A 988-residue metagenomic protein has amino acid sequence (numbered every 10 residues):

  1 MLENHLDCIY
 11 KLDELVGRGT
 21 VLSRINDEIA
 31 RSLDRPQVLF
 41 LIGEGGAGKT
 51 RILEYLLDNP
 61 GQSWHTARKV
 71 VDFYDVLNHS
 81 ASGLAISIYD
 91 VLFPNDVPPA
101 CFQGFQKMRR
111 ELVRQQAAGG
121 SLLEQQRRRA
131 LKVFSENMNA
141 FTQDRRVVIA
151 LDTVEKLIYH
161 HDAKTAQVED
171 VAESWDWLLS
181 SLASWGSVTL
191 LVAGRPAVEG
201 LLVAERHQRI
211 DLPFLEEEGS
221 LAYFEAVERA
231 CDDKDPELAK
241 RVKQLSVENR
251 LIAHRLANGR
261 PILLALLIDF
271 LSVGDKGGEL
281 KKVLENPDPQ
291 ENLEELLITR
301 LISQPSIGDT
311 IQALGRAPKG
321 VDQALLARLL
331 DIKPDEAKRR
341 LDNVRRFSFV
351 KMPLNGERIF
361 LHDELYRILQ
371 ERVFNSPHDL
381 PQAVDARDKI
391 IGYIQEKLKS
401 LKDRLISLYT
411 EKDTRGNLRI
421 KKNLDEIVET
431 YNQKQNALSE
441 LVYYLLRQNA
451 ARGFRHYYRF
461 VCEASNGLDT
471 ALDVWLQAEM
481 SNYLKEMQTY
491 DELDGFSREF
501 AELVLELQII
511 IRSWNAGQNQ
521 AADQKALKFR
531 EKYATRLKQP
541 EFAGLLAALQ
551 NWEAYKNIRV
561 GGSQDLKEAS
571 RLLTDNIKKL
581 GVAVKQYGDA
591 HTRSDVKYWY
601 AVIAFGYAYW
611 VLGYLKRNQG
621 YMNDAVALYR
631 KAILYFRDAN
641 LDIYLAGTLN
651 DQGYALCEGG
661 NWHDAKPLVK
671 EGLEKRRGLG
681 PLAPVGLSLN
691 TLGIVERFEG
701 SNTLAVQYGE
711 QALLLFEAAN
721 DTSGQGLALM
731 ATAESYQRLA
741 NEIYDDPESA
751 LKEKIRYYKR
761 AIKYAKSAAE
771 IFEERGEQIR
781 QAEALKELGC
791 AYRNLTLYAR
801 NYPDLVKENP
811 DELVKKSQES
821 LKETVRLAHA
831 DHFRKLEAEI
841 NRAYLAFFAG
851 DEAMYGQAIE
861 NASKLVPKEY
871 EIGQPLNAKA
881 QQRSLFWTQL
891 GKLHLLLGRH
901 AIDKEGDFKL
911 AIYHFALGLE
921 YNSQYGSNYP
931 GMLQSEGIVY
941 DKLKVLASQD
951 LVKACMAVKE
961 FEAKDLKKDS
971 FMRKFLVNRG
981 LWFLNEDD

Functional and structural regions predicted by a protein language model:
M1-D27, P99-G119: Conserved adenine-nucleotide phosphate-binding loops and their immediately adjacent elements
N4, R51-Y55, G83-I86, A163-F270 (+4 more regions): Alpha-helical sensor/transducer elements of the RecA-like P-loop NTPase core
I42-V71, R195-G200: P-loop NTPase Walker A phosphate-binding motif
L53-E54, E295-E396: C-terminal boundary/linker of central alpha/beta nucleotide-binding cores
H79-Q103, K107-Q115, F134, E225-R229: Conserved NTP-binding/hydrolysis module of P-loop NTPases
N95-V113, K276-Q290, Q370-L438, N449-Y483 (+2 more regions): A eukaryote-biased feature capturing mid-to-C-terminal, repeat/solenoid-rich segments of large proteins, strongly
E124, M138-V171: Conserved P-loop NTPase "ATPase switch" module shared by AAA+ and STAND
A548-R559, Y600-N618, I643-E658, A683-F698 (+5 more regions): Conserved alpha-helical positions within TPR/SEL1-like repeat arrays
